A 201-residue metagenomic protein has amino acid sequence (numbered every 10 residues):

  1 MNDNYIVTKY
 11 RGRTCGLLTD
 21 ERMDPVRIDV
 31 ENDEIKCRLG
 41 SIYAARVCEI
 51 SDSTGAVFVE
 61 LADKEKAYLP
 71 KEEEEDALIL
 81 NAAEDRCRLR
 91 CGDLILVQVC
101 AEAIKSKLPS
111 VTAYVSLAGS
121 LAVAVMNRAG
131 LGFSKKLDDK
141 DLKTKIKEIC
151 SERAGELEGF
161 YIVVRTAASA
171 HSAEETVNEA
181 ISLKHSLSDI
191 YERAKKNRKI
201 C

Functional and structural regions predicted by a protein language model:
M1-C201: Single-stranded RNA-binding surfaces
